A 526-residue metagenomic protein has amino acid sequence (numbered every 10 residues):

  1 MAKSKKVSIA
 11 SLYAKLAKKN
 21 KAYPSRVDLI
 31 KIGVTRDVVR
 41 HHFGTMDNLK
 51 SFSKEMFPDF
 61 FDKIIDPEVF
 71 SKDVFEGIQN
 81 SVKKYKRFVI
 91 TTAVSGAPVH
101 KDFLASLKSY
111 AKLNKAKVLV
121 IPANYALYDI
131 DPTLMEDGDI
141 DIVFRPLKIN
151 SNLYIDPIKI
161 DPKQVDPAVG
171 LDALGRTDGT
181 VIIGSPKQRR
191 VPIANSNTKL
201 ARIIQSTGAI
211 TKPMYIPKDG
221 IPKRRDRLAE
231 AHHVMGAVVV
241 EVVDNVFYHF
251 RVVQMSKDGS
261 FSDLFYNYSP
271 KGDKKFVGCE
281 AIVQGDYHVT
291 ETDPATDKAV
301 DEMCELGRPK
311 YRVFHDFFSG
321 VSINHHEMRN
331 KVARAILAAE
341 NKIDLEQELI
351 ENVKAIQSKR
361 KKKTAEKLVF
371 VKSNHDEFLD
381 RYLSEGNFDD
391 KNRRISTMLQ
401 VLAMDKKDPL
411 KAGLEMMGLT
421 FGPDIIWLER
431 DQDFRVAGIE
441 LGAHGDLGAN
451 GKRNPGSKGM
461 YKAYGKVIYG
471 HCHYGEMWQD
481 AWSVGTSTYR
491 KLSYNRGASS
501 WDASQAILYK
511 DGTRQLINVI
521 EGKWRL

Functional and structural regions predicted by a protein language model:
M1-I65: Functional cation/ligand-contacting sites centered on basic and imidazole/sulfhydryl donors
D62-N150, T292-K411: Core catalytic region of metal-dependent phosphoesterases/phosphodiesterases, especially metallo-beta-lactamase-like
N80-R87, I149-L153, A201-R202, N245-Y248 (+2 more regions): Beta-strand-turn-beta hairpins that frame and shape the catalytic cleft of phosphate-ester-processing enzymes
A93-K101, Y125-I130, K159-A168, D172-A173 (+6 more regions): Short acidic, S/G/P-rich loop/turn micro-motifs used as interaction or catalytic elements
V118-P122, I182-I183, I204-S206, H249-V252 (+5 more regions): A structural signal for short, well-ordered beta-strand segments and their strand-loop junctions that often border
N152, K159-F247, F314, I439-K523: Conserved beta-sheet core of the metallophosphoesterase superfamily
E230-A231, G386-L441: Active-site-proximal loop/helix segment associated with metal-binding centers of metalloenzymes
F265-P294: Mobile, glycine- and charge-enriched loop segments and immediately flanking short secondary-structure elements within
